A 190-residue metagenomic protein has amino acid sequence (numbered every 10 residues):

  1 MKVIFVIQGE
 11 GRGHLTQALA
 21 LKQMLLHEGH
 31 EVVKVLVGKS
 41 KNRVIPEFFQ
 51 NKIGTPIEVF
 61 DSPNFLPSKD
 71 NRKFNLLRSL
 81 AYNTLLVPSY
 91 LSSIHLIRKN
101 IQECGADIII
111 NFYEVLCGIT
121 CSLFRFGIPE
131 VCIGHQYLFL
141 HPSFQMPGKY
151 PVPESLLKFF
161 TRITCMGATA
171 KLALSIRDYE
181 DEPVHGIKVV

Functional and structural regions predicted by a protein language model:
M1-I4: Extreme N-terminal starter segment of soluble prokaryotic enzymes
I7-L19: A short, glycine/small-residue-rich beta-strand->loop->alpha-helix junction that serves as a flexible
G9, H27-P88: Conserved nucleotide-sugar phosphate-binding/catalytic loop shared by glycosyltransferases and other
K22, L26, S122: Gly/Ala-rich phosphate-binding loop of Rossmann-like dinucleotide-binding domains, activating on the conserved
V37-R43, Y113-L116, L174-E180: Short, polar loop motifs at secondary-structure junctions
R43-V44, I109-R125: An aromatic- and histidine-rich active-site surface loop
K73-I108, V115-L116: Conserved nucleotide-sugar donor-binding subdomain of glycosyltransferases
F124, I128-V189: Active-site-proximal region of nucleotide-activated glycan assembly enzymes, centered on histidine/acidic-rich loops
